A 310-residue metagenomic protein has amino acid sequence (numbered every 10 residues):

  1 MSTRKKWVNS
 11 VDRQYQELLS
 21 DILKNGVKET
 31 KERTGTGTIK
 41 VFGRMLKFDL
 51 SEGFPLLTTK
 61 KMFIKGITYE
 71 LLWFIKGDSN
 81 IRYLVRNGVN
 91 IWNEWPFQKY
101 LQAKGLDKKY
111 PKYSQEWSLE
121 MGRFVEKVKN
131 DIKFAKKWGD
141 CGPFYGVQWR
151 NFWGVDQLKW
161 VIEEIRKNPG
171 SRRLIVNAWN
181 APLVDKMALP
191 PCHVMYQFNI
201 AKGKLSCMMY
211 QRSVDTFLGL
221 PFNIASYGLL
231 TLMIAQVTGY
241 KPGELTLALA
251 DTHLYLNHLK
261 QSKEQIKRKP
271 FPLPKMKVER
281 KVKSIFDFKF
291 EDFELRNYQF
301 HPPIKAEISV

Functional and structural regions predicted by a protein language model:
S2-V310: Terminal, non-catalytic protein-protein interaction segments that mediate quaternary/complex assembly
